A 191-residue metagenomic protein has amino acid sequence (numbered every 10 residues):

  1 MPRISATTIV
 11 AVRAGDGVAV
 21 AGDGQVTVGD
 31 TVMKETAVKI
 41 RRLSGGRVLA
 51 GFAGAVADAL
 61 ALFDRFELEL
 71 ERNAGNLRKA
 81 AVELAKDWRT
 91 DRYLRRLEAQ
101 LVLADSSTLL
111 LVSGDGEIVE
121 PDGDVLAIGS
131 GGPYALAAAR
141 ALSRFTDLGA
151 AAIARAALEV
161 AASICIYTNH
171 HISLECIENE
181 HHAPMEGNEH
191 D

Functional and structural regions predicted by a protein language model:
M1-R95, G123, G132-L136, A141-A151: Conserved short S/T/G-enriched processing/targeting/catalytic segments and their helical context
A6, D87-W88, R144-D191: C-terminal binding/interaction regions
T7-R13, V18-V20, A99-A104, L110-L111 (+1 more regions): Short beta-strand scaffold segments in enzyme catalytic cores
D16-D23, V48-L49, A61-D64, T108-S113 (+2 more regions): Short, well-ordered strand-loop elements centered on a beta-strand within folded domains, enriched for acidic residues
G24-V26, V56, S107, G116 (+1 more regions): Acidic, glycine-rich active-site loops and adjacent beta-strand->loop/helix elements that engage anionic groups
V28-G29, L110-V112, V119-P121, A135-L136 (+1 more regions): Short, well-ordered, mixed-charge alpha-helical segments that flank or form enzyme active sites
R96-S130: Long, charge-patterned amphipathic alpha-helical coiled-coil/hairpin "stalk" segments used as oligomerization
